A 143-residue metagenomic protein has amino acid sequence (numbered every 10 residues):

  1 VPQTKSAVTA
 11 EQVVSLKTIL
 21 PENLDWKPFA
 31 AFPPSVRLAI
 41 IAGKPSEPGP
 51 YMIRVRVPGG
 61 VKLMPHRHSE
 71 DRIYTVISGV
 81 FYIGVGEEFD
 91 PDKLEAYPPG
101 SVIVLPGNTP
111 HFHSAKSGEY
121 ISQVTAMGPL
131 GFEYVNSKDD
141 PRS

Functional and structural regions predicted by a protein language model:
Q3-Y51, S137-S143: A short, N-terminal "cap"/entry segment at the start of jelly-roll beta-barrel domains of the cupin/DSBH fold
S15-K17, D92, F112-S143: Double-stranded beta-helix
P33-V36, P48-M52, S69-D71, N108 (+1 more regions): Extracytoplasmic
L38-I41, M52-P65, S122: N-terminal post-signal-peptidase region of extra-cytosolic proteins
I40, P65, Y74-T75, V102-L105 (+2 more regions): Structural recognition of the beta-strand scaffold that forms the well-ordered cores of secreted hydrolase catalytic
K44-S46, G60, F81, E87-T109: Short acidic-glycine-tyrosine-enriched beta hairpin
I53-R54, L63-H68, V85, L94 (+1 more regions): Short histidine-centered beta-strand/loop micro-motifs that create catalytic or ligand/metal-coordination sites
P58-V61, R67-E88: Glycine- and acidic-residue-biased ligand/ion/polar-headgroup-sensing regions
